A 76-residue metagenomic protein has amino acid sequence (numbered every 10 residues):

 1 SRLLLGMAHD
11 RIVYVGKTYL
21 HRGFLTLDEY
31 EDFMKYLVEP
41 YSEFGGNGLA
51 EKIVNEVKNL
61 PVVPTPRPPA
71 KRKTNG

Functional and structural regions predicted by a protein language model:
S1-G76: Charged, acidic
